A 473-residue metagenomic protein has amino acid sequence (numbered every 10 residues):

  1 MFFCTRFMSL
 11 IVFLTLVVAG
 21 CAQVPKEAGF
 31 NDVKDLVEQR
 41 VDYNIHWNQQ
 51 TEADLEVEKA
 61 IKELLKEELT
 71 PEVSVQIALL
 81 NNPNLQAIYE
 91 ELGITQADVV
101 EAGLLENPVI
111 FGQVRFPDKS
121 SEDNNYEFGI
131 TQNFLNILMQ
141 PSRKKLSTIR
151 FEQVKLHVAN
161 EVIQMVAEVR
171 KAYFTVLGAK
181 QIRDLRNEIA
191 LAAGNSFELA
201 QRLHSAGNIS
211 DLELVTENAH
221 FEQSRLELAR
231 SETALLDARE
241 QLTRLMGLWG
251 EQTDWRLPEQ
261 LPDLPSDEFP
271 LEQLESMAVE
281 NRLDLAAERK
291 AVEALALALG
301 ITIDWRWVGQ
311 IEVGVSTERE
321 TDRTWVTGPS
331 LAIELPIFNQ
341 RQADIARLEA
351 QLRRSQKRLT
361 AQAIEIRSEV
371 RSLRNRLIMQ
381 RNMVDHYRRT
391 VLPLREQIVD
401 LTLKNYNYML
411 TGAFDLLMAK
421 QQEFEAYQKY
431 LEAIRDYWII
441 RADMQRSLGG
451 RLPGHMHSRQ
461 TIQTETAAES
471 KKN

Functional and structural regions predicted by a protein language model:
F2-I77, E232-M277, Q445-N473: Terminal intrinsically disordered/low-complexity segments used for targeting and assembly
A22, Q140-S142, I149, L156-M277 (+5 more regions): Periplasmic alpha-helical coiled-coil/stalk elements that build and connect Gram-negative outer-membrane
A22-I45, Q76-N136, R239-L248, E272-A343 (+6 more regions): A small-residue-enriched
L64, S74-N81, L146, Q153 (+6 more regions): Amphipathic alpha-helical coiled-coil scaffold segments and their short linker/junction regions
G194, Q223-G250, R358, I366 (+1 more regions): Short segments within alpha-helical structural elements
T390: Phosphate-centric recognition/catalysis
